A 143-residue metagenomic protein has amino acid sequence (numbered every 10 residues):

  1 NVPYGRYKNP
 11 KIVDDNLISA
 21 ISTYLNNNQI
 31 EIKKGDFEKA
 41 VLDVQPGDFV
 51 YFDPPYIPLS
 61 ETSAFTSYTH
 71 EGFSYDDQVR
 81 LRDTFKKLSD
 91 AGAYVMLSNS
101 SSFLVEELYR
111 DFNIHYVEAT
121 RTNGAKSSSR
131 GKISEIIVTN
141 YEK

Functional and structural regions predicted by a protein language model:
N1-Y51, P55-F65, R80, K87: SAM-dependent nucleic-acid methyltransferase catalytic core
I18, N99-F103, E142: Short, polar loop motifs at secondary-structure junctions
D36, E118, E142: Residues at the C-termini of beta-strands that transition into short coil/loop
P46-S127, G131-I137: Conserved acidic-Pro-Pro-aromatic motif
I137-K143: Short amphipathic alpha-helical segments
